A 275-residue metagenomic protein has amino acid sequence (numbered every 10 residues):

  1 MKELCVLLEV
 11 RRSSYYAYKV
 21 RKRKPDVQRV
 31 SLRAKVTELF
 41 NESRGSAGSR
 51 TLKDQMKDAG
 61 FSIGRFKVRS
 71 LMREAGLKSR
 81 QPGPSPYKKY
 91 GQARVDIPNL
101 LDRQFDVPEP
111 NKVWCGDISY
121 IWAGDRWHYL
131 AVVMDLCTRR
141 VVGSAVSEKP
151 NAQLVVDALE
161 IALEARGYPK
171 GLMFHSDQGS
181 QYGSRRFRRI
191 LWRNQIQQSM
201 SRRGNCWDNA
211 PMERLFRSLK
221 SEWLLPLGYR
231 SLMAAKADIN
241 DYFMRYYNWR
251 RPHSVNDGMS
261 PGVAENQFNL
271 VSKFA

Functional and structural regions predicted by a protein language model:
L4-L8, Y15, V36, L52 (+15 more regions): Mobile genetic element proteins and their domesticated derivatives, centered on retroelements and DNA transposons
C5, R12-E109, N205, S260-N269: Basic, flexible linker segments flanking DNA-binding modules in nucleic acid-interacting mobile-element proteins
Y15-A17, T138-S144, Q198-M200, L225-P226: Short small-residue beta-strand/loop micro-motif enriched in glycine and branched aliphatics
Q28, L32, G48-S49, G64 (+10 more regions): Hydrophobic (often cysteine-bearing) scaffold residues that line and stabilize catalytic clefts of nucleotide/cofactor
Y90-Q92, S176-Q178, S184-F187, Q198-K220 (+2 more regions): RNase H-like two-metal-ion nuclease catalytic core shared by retroviral integrases and related mobile-element nucleases
R103, V107-V142, E148-K149: An active-site-proximal beta-strand-loop segment
R126, A145-G167, M173, G183: Active-site beta-loop-alpha junctions of metal-dependent nucleic acid enzymes, especially the RNase H-like/DDE
W192-I196, S218-A275: C-terminal domain-tail junction helix/linker
